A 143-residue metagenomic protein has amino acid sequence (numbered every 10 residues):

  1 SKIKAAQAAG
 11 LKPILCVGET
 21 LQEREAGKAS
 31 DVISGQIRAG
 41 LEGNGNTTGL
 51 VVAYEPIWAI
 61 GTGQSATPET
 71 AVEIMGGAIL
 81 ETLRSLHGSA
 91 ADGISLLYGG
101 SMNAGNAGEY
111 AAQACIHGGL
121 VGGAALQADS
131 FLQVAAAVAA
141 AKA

Functional and structural regions predicted by a protein language model:
S1-A143: Active-site loop-to-helix "anion-binding N-cap" substructures in soluble metabolic enzymes
